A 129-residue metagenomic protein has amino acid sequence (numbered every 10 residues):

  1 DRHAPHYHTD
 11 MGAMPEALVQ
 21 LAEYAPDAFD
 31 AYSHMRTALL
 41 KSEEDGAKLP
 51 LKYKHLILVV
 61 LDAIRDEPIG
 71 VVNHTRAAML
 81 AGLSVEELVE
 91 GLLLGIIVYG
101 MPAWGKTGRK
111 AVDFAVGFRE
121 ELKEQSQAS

Functional and structural regions predicted by a protein language model:
D1-Y53, L80, K106-S129: Acidic, glycine/proline-rich low-complexity segments that act as flexible tails and inter-domain linkers
P50-L56, E86-G91: Alpha-helical scaffolds flanking conserved acidic
L56-A63, G91-V98: Short alpha-helical scaffolding segments that buttress acidic/His motifs in well-ordered protein cores
A63-L92: Mid-chain, well-packed structural core segment of small domains
M101-P102: Substrate/cofactor-recognition hotspot
